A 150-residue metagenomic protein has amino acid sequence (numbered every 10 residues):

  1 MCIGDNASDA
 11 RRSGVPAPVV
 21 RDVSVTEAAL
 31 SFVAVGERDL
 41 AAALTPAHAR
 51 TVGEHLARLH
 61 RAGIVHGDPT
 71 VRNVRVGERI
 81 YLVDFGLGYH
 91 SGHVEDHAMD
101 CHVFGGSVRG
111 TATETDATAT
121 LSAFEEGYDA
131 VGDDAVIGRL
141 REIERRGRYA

Functional and structural regions predicted by a protein language model:
M1-V19, P46-A47: A conserved alpha-helical element in kinase catalytic cores
A10, L56-L59: Conserved hydrophobic alpha-helix
V19-A29: Short beta-strand micro-motifs within the conserved protein kinase catalytic domain, predominantly in the N-lobe
G36-P46: AlphaC helix of the protein kinase catalytic domain
A47-H55: Conserved alphaE helix
R61-N73: Catalytic-loop of the protein kinase fold
N73-L82: Conserved protein kinase catalytic/activation segment
Y81, F85-A150: C-lobe/activation-segment region of protein kinase-like
